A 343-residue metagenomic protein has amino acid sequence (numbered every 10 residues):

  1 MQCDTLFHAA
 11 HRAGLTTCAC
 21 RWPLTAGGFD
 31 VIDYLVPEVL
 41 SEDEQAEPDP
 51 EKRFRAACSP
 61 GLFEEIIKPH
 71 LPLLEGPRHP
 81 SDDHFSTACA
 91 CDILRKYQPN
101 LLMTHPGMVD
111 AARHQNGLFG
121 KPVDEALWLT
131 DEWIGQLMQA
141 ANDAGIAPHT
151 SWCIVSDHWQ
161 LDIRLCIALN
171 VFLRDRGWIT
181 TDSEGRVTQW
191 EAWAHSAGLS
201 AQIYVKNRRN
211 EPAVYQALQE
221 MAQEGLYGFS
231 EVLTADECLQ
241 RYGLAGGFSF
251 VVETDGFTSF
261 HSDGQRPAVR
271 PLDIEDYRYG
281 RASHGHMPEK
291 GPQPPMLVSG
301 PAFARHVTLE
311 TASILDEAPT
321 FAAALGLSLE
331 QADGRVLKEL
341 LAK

Functional and structural regions predicted by a protein language model:
M1-G117, A213, Q219-G225, H261: His/Asp/Glu-rich, glycine-adjacent segments that coordinate divalent cations and/or stabilize oxyanion chemistry on
M1-H8, H84, A88, W128-E132 (+4 more regions): A structural signal for well-ordered alpha-helical segments within the folded catalytic domains of diverse enzymes
C3, T188-T320: Active-site neighborhoods of enzymes that stabilize oxyanions during catalysis
Y34-V36, G117-K121, I167-F172, R266-V269: Short secondary-structure boundary/capping segments
L101-H105, C153, L297: Structural motif
H105, R113-N116, H158, R278 (+1 more regions): Histidine-centered active-site/metal-ligand motif
N116-D131: Active-site-proximal segments of metal-dependent phosphoesterases and phosphodiesterases across multiple
L129-L173, F321: Metal-dependent active-site segment of extracytoplasmic phospho-/sulfohydrolases and closely related
